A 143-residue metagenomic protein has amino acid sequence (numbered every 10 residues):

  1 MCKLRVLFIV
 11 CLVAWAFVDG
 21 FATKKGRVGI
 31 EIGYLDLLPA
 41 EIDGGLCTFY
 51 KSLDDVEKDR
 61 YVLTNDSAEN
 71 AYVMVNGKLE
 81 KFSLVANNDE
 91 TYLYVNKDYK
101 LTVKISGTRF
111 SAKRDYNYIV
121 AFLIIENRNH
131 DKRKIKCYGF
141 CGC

Functional and structural regions predicted by a protein language model:
M1-K24: Bacterial Sec-dependent N-terminal signal peptides
T23-K25, F122, E126-C143: Acidic (Asp/Glu-rich), glycine- and aromatic
T23-L84: An ectodomain-focused feature that recognizes extracytoplasmic/extracellular
L63, M74-N88, K104-I105, D131-F140: Short amphipathic beta-strand/extended segments with alternating polar/hydrophobic composition
A68-N70, K100, V120, K132-K134: Exposed beta-strand and adjacent loop surfaces of beta-rich binding modules that mediate intermolecular recognition
L79-V120: Extended, loop-rich substrate-binding clefts of extracytoplasmic carbohydrate-active enzymes
